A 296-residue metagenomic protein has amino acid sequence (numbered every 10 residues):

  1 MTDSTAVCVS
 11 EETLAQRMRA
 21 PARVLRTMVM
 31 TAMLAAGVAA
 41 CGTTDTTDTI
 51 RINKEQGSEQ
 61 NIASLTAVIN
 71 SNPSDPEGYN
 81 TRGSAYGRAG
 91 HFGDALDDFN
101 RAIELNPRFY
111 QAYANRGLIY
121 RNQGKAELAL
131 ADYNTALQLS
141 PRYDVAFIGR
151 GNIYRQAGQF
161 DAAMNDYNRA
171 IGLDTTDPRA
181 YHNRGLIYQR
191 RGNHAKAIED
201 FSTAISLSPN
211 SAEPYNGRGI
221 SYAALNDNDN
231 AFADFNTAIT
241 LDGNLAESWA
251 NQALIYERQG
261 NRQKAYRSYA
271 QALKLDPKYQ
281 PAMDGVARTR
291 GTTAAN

Functional and structural regions predicted by a protein language model:
M1-C41: Sec-dependent bacterial lipoprotein signal peptides
T2, M33-G93, D97, E104 (+1 more regions): N-terminal leader/linker segments that initiate helical-solenoid repeat arrays
T2, T43-I50, Q56, W249-A250 (+1 more regions): Terminal, low-structured helical/coil segments at or just beyond the last alpha-helical repeat
E55-S64, G90-R101, Q123-T135, A157-R169 (+5 more regions): Structural signature of tandem alpha-helical TPR/SEL1-like repeats, specifically the intra-repeat loop/turn
P76-E77, Y110-Q111, D144-V145, P178-R179 (+4 more regions): Helix-start (N-cap) detector for alpha-helical repeat units in TPR-like alpha-solenoids, especially tetratricopeptide
